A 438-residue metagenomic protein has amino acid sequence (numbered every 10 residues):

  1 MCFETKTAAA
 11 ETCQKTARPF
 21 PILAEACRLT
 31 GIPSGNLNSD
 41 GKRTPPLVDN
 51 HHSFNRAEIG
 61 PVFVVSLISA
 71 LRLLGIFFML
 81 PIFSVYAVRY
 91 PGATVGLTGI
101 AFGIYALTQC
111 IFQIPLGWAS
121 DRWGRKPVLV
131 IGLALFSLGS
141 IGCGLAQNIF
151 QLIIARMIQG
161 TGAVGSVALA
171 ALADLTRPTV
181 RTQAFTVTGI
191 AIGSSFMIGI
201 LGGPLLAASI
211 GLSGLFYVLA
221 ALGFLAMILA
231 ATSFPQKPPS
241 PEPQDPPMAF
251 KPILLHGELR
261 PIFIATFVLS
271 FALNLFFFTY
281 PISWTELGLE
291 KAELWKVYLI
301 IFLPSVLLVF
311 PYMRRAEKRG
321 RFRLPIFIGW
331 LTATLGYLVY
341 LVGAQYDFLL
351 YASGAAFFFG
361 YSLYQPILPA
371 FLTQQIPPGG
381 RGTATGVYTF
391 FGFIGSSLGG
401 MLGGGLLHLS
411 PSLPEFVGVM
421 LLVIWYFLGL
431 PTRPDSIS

Functional and structural regions predicted by a protein language model:
D49-E58, P235-F263: Juxtamembrane intracellular "pre-TM" segments in multi-pass secondary transporters
A106-I114, F196-M197, F302-F310, S396-S397: Residue-level signature of mid-helix packing/kink "hotspots" within the transmembrane helices of 12-pass Major
I111-C143, Q147: Conserved MFS/SLC helix-loop-helix module at the cytosolic interface between two early adjacent transmembrane helices
Q113-W123, L308-R321, L407: Helix-to-loop junctions at the C-terminal end of transmembrane segments in multipass secondary transporters
A155-I192: Cytoplasmic helix-loop-helix junction between adjacent transmembrane helices in 12-TM secondary transporters
A221-P239, F427-R433: C-terminal membrane-cytosol helix-exit motif in multi-pass small-molecule transporters
R323-L368: C-terminal transmembrane helical hairpin of 12-TM major facilitator-type secondary transporters
G380-H408: A late C-terminal transmembrane helix in Major Facilitator Superfamily
